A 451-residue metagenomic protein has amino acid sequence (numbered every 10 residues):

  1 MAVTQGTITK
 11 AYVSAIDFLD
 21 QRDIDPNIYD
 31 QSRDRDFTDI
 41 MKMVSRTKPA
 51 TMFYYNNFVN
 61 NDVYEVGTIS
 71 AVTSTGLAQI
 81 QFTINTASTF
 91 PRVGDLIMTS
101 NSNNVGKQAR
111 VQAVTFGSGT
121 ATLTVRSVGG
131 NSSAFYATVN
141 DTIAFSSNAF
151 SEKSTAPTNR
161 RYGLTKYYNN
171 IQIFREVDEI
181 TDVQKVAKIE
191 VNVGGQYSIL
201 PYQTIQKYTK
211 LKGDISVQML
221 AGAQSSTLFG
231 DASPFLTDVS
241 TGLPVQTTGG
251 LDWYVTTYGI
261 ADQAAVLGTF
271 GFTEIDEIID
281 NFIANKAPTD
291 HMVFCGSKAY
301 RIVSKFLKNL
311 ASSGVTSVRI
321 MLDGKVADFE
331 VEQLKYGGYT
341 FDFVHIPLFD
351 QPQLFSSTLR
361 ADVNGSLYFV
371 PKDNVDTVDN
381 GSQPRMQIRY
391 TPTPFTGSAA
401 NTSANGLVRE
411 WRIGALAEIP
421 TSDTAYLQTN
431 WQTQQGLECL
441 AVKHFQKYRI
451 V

Functional and structural regions predicted by a protein language model:
M1-F341, H345-R360, Y368-V451: Flexible, glycine/threonine- and acidic-rich loop/arm segments that mediate assembly and lattice contacts in viral
